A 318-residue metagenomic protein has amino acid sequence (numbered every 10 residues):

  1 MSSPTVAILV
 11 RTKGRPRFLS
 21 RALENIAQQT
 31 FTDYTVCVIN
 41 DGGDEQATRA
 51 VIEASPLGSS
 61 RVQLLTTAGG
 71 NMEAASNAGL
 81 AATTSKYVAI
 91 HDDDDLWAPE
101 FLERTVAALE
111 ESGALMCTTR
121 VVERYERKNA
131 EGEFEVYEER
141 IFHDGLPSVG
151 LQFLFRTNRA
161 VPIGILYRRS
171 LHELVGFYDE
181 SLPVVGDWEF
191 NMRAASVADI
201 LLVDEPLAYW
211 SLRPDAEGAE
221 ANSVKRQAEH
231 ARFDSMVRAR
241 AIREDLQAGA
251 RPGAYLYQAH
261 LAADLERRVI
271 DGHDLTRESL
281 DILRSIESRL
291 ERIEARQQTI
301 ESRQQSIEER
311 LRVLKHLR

Functional and structural regions predicted by a protein language model:
M1, Q152-V161, R169, G176 (+3 more regions): C-terminal subregions of glycosyltransferases and related glycan-biosynthesis enzymes
M1-Q227, A231-R232, A239: Nucleotide-sugar donor-binding/catalytic module of glycosyltransferases that assemble extracellular/cell-envelope
